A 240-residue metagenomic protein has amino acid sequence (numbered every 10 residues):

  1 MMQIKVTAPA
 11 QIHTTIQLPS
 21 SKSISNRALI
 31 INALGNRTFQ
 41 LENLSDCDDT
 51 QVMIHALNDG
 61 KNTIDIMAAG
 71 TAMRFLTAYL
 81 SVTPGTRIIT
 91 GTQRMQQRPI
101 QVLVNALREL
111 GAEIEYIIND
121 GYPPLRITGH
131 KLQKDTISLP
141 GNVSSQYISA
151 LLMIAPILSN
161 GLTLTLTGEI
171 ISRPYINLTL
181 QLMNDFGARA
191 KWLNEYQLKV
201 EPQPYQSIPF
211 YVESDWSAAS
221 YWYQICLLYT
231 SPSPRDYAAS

Functional and structural regions predicted by a protein language model:
M1-Q17, D46-A68, P84, A112-G141 (+2 more regions): Self-splicing inteins and homing endonuclease
V6-A8, K22-T38, I54-N58, G70-I88 (+6 more regions): Proline/glycine-anchored alpha-helix kink/cap motifs
S20, N43, C47, G70 (+3 more regions): Short loop or secondary-structure boundary microenvironments that flank and position key functional residues
S25, D48, R98, P174: Residues that form or flank phosphate/diphosphate-binding pockets in enzymes that use nucleotide phosphates
L44, T63-A68, T90-R98: Short coil/turn segments at secondary-structure boundaries
I88-Q97, D135-N142, G161-P174, I208-V212: Flexible, glycine/proline-enriched loop segments at strand-loop-helix junctions that form or flank small-ligand binding
Y229-S240: Single conserved hydrophobic/aromatic residue that forms the stacking wall/gate of nucleotide- or nucleobase-binding
